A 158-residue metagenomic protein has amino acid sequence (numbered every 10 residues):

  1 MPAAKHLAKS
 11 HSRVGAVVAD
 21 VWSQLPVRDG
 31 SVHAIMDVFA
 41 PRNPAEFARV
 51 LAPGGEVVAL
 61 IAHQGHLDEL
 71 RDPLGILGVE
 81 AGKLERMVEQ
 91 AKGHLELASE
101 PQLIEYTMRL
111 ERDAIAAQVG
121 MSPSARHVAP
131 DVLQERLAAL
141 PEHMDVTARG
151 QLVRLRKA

Functional and structural regions predicted by a protein language model:
M1-K5, P44, L67: Short alpha-helix immediately C-terminal to the canonical SAM-binding loop
M1-Q24: Class I SAM-dependent methyltransferase SAM/SAH-binding core
W22-I35: A short acidic, Gly/Pro-enriched loop at the edge of an enzyme's catalytic core that lines a small-molecule cofactor
A34, F39-R42: Short catalytic micro-motifs in class I SAM-dependent methyltransferases
R42-V58: A short glycine-rich, Lys/Arg-flanked "PGG" loop and its adjoining helix->strand segment in the class I
E56-E89: Conserved class I S-adenosyl-L-methionine
V79-A114: Active-site capping/gating segments
Q102-A158: Conserved Class I S-adenosyl-L-methionine
